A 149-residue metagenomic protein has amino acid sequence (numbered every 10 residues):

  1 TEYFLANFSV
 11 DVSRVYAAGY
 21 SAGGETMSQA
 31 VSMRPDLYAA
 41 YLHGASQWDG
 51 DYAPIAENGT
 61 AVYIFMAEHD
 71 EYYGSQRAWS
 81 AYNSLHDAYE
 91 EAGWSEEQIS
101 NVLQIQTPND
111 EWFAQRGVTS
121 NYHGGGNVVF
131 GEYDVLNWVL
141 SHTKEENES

Functional and structural regions predicted by a protein language model:
T1, E25, A45-I55: Alpha-helical scaffolding within the catalytic cores of extracellular/periplasmic polymer-degrading hydrolases
T1-S21: Gly/Ser-rich "nucleophile elbow"/oxyanion-hole loop immediately N-terminal to the catalytic nucleophile in hydrolases
A18, H43-A45, F65: Alpha/beta-hydrolase-fold catalytic nucleophile elbow
G24-P35: Short glycine-enriched nucleophile-adjacent loop and the immediately C-terminal alpha-helix near the catalytic center
D36-W48: A conserved short beta-strand
A56-V62: Short, proline-enriched alpha-helix->beta-strand connector loops that line the catalytic pocket of alpha/beta-hydrolase
F65, E71, E90-S149: C-terminal catalytic histidine-bearing segment of alpha/beta-hydrolase fold enzymes
Y73-E91: Short alpha-helix in the alpha/beta-hydrolase fold that links the catalytic acid
